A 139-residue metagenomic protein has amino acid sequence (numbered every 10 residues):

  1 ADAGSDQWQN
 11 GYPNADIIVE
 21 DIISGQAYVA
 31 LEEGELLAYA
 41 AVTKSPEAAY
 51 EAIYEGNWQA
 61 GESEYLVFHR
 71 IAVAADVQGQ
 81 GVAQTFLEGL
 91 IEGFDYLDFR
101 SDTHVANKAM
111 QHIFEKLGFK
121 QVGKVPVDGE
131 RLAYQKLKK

Functional and structural regions predicted by a protein language model:
A1-I17: Conserved GNAT-fold acetyl-CoA-binding loop/helix
V19-I23: Short loop/turn motifs at secondary-structure junctions and domain boundaries
S24-K44, A74: Conserved beta-hairpin
Q26-V29, Y39, R70, R100 (+1 more regions): Short hydrophobic/aromatic beta-strand element in the GNAT-like acyltransferase core that lines or flanks the acyl-donor
A41-R70: Conserved acyl-donor/pantetheine-binding loop and adjacent beta-alpha core of acyl/acetyltransferases and related
R70-E92, Q111-K116: Conserved acetyl-CoA-binding loop-helix of GNAT-fold acetyltransferases
L87, E92-V105: Conserved GNAT acetyl-CoA-binding A-motif
D102, E115-A133: Conserved catalytic-core motifs of GNAT/GCN5-like acyltransferases
